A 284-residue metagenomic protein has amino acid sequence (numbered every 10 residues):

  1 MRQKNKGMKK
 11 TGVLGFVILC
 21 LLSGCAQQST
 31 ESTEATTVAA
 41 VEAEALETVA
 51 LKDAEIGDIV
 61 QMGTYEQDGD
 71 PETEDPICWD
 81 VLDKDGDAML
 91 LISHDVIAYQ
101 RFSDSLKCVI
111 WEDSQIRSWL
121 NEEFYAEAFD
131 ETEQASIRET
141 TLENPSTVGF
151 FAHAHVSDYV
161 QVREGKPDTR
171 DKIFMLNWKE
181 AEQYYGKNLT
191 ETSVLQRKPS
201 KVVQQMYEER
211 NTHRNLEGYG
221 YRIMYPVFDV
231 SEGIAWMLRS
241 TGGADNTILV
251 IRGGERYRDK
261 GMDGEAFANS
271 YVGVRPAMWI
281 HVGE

Functional and structural regions predicted by a protein language model:
M1-R2, A26: Cys/His-rich metal-coordination motifs, chiefly Zn-binding "fingers/knuckles"
R2-V13: Bacterial N-terminal signal peptides that target proteins for export
V13-L14, A266: Generic hydrophobic-segment detector
F16-I18: Hydrophobic helical h-region of N-terminal Sec-dependent signal peptides in bacterial secretory/periplasmic proteins
L22-G24: C-terminal motif of bacterial Sec signal peptides marking the signal peptidase cleavage site
A26-T33: Bacterial lipoprotein signal-peptidase II cleavage site
T33-A43: Low-complexity, Pro/Thr/Ser/Glu-rich flexible segments characteristic of extracytoplasmic/periplasmic regions
E42-E284: Collagenous Gly-X-Y triple-helix signature in extracellular proteins
